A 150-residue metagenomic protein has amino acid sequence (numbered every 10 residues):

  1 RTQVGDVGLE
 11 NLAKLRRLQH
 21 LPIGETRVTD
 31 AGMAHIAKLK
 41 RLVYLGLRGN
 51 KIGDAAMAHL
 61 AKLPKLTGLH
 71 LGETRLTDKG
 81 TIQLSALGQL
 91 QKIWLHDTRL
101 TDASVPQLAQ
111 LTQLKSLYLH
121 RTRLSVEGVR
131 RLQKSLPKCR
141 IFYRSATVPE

Functional and structural regions predicted by a protein language model:
R1-R130, K134-E150: Concave beta-strand-loop units of leucine-rich repeat
